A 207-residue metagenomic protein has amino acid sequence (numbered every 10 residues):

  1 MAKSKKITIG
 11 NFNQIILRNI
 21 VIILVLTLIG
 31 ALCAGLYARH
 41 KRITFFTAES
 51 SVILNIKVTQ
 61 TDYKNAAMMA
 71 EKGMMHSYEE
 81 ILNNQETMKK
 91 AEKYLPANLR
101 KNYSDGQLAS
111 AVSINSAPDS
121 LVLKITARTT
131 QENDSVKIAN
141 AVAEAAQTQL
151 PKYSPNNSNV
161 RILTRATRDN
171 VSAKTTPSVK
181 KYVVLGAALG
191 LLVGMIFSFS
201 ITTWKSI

Functional and structural regions predicted by a protein language model:
M1-I207: Hydrophobic and amphipathic membrane-targeting/association helices
